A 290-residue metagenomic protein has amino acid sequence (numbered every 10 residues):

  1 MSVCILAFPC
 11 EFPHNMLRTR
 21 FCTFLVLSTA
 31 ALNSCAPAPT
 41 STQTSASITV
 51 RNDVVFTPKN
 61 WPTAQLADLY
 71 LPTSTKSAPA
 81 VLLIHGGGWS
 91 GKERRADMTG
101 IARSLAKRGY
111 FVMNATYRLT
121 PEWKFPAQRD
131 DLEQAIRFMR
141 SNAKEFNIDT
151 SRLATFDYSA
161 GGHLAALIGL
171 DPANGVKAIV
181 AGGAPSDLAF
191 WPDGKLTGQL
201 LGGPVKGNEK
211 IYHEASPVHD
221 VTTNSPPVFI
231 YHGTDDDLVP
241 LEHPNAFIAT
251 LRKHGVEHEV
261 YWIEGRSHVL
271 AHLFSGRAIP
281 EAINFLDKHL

Functional and structural regions predicted by a protein language model:
P39-T75: N-terminal cap/lid segment of alpha/beta-hydrolase-fold proteins
F56, E93-D97, I101, M113-T150 (+1 more regions): Catalytic nucleophile-loop/oxyanion-hole region of alpha/beta-hydrolase and closely related hydrolase-like folds
K59, A189-D220, P226: Mobile cap/lid helix-loop segments that gate and shape the active-site cleft of serine hydrolases
D68, R129, N245-L290: C-terminal catalytic histidine-bearing segment of alpha/beta-hydrolase fold enzymes
S77-G87: Short beta-strand element of the alpha/beta-hydrolase
Q134-D193: Primarily recognizes the serine-hydrolase "nucleophile elbow" in alpha/beta-hydrolase and SGNH/GDSL folds
I230-H232, D236: Short beta-strand/loop motif that positions the catalytic acidic residue of the alpha/beta-hydrolase fold
D237-H243: Conserved alpha/beta-hydrolase "acid-adjacent" motif
